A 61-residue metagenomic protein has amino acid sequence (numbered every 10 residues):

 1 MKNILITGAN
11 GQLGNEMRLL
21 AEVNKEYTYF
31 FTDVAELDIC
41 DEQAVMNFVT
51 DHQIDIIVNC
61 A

Functional and structural regions predicted by a protein language model:
K2, V34, M46: Generic anion/oxyanion-binding catalytic loop in active/binding sites
K2-N24: N-terminal Rossmann NAD(P)H-binding glycine-rich loop of SDR-like oxidoreductase domains
N3, T28, Q53-D55: Structural signature of beta-strand start/N-cap positions in the alpha/beta core of ABC transporter nucleotide-binding
N24-T28, Q43: Short, glycine- and charge-enriched coil/turn segments that flank and shape catalytic ligand pockets
T28-I39: A short beta-strand-loop structural module common to alpha/beta enzyme folds
L37-V58: Conserved Rossmann-fold cofactor-binding substructure of NAD(P)-dependent oxidoreductases
A61: Conserved NAD(P)H cofactor-binding loop of Rossmann-fold oxidoreductase domains
